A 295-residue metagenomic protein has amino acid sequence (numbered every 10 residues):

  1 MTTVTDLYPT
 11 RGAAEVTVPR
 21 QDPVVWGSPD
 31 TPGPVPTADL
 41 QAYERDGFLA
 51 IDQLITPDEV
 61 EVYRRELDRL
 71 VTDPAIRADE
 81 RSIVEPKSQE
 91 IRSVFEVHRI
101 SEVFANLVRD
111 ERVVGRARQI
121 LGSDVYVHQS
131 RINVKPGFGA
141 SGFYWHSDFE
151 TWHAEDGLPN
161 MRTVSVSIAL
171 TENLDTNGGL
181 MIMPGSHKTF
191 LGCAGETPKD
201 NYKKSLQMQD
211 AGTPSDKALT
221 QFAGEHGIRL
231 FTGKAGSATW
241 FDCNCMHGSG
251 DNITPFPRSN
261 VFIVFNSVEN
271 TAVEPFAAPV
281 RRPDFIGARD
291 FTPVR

Functional and structural regions predicted by a protein language model:
T2-D46, D52-W145, F149-D156, F276 (+1 more regions): Non-heme Fe(II)-dependent double-stranded beta-helix
L70-D73, S123, N173, T189 (+1 more regions): Phosphate/oxyanion-binding loops and surfaces in catalytic or ligand/nucleic-acid-binding neighborhoods
I120, H146, H153-D175, T232-A235 (+2 more regions): Short, conserved beta-strand element in jelly-roll/cupin
S123-S130, S141, R162-I168, G178 (+1 more regions): Generic beta-strand structural signal
K135-P136, M183-F190, V264-T271: Short edge-strand/loop segments of extracellular domains
D175-C245: Double-stranded beta-helix
S186-K188, R281-D284: Short, solvent-exposed aromatic-acidic interface loops
K217-R282: Catalytic core of Fe(II)/2-oxoglutarate
